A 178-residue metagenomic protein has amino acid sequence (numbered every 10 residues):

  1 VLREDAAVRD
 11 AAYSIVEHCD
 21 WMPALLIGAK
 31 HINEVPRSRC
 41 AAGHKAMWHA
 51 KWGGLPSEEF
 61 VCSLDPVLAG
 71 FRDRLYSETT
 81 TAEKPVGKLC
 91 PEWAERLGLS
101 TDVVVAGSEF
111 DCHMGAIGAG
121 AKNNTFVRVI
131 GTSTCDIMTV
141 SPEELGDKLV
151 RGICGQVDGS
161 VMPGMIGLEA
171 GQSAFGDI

Functional and structural regions predicted by a protein language model:
V1-E109: Gly/Ser/Thr-rich active-site cleft segment
E95, V103, S108-I178: Catalytic phosphate/nucleotide-handling subdomain of diverse soluble enzymes
